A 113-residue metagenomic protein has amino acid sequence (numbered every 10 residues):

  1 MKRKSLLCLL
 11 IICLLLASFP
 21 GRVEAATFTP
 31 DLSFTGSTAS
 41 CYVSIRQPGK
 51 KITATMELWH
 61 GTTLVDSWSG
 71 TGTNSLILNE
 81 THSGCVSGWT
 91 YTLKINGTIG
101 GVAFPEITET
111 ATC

Functional and structural regions predicted by a protein language model:
M1-G36: N-terminal prepro-regions of secreted/extracellular proteins
A25-W59: Short, surface-exposed binding/anchoring microloops in extracellular/periplasmic proteins
T38-Y42, I77-N79, E106-T108: Intrinsic-disorder/low-complexity, polar/charged segments enriched in Ser/Thr/Lys/Arg/Asp/Glu/Gln
G61-S75, E109-A111: Solvent-exposed serine/threonine-rich low-complexity stretches and specific carbohydrate-binding patches
T81-T90: Surface-exposed, short loops/turns at beta-strand junctions within beta-sandwich domains
A103-C113: Short beta-strand elements
